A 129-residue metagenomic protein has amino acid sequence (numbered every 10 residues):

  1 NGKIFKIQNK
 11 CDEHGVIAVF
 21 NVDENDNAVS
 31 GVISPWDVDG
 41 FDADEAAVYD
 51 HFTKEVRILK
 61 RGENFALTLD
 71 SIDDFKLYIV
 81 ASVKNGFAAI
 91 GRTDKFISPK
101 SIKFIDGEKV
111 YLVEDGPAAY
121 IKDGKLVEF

Functional and structural regions predicted by a protein language model:
G2-F41, K76-K84, A89-F129: Carbohydrate-binding surface patches
N25-N27, V56, L67: Residues in flexible loops and secondary-structure boundaries
E45-N64, L126-F129: Solvent-exposed beta-strand/loop surfaces of large extracellular or lumenal domains
L59-S82: Intrinsically disordered, low-complexity Pro/Gly/Ser/Thr-rich segments with frequent PxxP/GP/PP motifs and embedded
